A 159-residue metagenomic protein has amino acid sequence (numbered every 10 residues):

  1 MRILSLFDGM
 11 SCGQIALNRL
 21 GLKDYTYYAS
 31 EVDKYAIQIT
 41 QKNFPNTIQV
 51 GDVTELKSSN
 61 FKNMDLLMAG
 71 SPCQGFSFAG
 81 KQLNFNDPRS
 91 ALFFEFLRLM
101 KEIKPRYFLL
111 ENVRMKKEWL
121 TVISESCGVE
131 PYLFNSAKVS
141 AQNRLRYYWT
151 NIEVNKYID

Functional and structural regions predicted by a protein language model:
M1, D24-T26, N63-M64, P105: A general structural motif
M1, L17-R19, N63, C73: Generic N-terminal initiation segments characterized by hydrophobic and/or small/turn-forming residues
I3-E55: SAM cofactor-binding core of SAM-dependent methyltransferases, primarily the Rossmann-like beta-alpha-beta module
L4, D65-M68: N-terminal Rossmann-like NAD(P) cofactor-binding module of classical short-chain dehydrogenase/reductase
D8-G9, A69-P72: Glycine-rich His-Gly loop
G51, M68-A69: Redox-cofactor binding/interface segments in oxidoreductases and associated redox assembly factors
L56-L66, C73-D159: Class I S-adenosyl-L-methionine
